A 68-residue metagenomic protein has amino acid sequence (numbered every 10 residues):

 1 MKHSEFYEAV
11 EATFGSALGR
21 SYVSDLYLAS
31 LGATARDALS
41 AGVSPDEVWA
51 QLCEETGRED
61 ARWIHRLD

Functional and structural regions predicted by a protein language model:
M1-D68: C-terminal alpha-helical interaction appendages
